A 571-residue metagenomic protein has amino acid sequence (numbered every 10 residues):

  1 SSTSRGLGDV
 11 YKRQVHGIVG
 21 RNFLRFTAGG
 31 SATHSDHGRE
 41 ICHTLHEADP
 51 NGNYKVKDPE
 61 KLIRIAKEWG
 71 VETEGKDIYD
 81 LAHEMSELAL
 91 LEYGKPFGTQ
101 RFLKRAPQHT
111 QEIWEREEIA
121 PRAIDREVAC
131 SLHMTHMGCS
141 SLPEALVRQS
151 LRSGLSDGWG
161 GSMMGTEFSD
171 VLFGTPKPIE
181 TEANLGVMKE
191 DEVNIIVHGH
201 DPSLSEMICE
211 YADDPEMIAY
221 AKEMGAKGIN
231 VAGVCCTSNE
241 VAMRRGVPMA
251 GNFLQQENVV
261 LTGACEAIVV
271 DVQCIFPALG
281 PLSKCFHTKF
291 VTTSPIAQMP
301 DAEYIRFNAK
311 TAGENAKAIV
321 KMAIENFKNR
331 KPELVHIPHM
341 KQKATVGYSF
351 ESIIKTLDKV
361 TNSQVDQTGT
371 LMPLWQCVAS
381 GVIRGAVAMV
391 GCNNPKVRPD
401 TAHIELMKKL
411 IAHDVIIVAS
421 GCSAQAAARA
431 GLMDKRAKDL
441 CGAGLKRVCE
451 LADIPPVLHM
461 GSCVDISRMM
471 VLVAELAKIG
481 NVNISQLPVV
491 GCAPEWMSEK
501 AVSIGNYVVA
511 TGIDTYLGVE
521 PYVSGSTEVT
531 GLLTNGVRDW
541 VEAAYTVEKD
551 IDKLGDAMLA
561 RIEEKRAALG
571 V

Functional and structural regions predicted by a protein language model:
S2-L7, Y11: Single conserved hydrophobic/aromatic residue that forms the stacking wall/gate of nucleotide- or nucleobase-binding
G8-D9, A145-P178, E182, D191-M249 (+8 more regions): Conserved mixed alpha/beta catalytic, RNA-binding, or beta-rich assembly cores of soluble enzyme, regulatory
V10, L45-H46, K55, I63: Active-site loops and adjacent core secondary-structure elements that bind or stabilize anionic groups
Q14, I18-R21, A264-E333: Mobile "lid/hinge" segments at catalytic clefts and subdomain interfaces of large enzymes
Y93, F97-E192, S203-S205: Low-complexity, highly charged intrinsically disordered N-terminal segments that act as targeting/localization
V171-L185, A212-A221, G251-N258, F276 (+6 more regions): Structured alpha-helical segments in the cores of large, soluble enzyme domains
V247-V260, T288-T292, K408, R429-V464 (+1 more regions): Acidic, Ser/Thr-rich peripheral helices and adjacent loops at domain boundaries
V489-V571: Extended hydrophobic packing segments that form well-structured cores
